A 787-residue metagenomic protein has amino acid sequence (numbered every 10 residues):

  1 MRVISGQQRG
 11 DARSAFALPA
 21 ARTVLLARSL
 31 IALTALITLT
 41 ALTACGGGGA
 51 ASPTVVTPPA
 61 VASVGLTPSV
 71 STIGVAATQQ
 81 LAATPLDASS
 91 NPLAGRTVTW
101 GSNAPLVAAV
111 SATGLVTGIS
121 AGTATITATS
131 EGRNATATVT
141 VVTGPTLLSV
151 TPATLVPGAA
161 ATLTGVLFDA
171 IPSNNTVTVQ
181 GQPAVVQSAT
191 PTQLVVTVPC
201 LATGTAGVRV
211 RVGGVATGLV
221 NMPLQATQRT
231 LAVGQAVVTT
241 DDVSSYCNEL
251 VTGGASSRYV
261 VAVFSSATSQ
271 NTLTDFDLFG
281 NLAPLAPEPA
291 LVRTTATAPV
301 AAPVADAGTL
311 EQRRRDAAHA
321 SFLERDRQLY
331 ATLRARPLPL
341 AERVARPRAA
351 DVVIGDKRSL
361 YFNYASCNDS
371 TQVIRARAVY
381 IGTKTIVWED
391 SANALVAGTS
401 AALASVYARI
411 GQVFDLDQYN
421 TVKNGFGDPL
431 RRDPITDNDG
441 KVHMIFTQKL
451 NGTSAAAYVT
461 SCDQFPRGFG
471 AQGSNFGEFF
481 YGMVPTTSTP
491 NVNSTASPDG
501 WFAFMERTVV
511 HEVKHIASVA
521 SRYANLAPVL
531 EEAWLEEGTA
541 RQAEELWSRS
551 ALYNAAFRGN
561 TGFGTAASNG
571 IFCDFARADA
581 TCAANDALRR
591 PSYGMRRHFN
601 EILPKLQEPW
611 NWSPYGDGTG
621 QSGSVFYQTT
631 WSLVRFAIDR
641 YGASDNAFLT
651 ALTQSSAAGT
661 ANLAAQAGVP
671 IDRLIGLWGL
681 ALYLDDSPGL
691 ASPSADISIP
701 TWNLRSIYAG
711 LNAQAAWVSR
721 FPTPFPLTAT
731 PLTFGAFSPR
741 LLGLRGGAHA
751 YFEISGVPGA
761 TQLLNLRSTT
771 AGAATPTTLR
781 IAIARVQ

Functional and structural regions predicted by a protein language model:
M1-L26: N-terminal secretory signal peptides that target proteins for export/translocation
A41-A44: C-terminal motif of bacterial Sec signal peptides marking the signal peptidase cleavage site
G47-T176, Q182-S188, Q193-T197, A202 (+1 more regions): Extracytoplasmic soluble-region selector
N134-V141, V215-L224: Edge beta-strands of extracellular beta-sandwich domains
A226-A402, R409-V413, T421-K423, Q448-K449 (+2 more regions): Zymogen propeptides/activation segments of proteases
D241-S245, A657-Q787: Beta/coil-rich, acidic/histidine-enriched accessory regions frequently appended to metallopeptidases
T383-A533, T539, A543, W547-Y553 (+2 more regions): Juxtacatalytic substrate-recognition/specificity segment
P528-T630, S656-D685: Acidic/His/Gly-enriched intrinsically disordered linker/tail segments that often contain short helix/coil "MoRF-like"
